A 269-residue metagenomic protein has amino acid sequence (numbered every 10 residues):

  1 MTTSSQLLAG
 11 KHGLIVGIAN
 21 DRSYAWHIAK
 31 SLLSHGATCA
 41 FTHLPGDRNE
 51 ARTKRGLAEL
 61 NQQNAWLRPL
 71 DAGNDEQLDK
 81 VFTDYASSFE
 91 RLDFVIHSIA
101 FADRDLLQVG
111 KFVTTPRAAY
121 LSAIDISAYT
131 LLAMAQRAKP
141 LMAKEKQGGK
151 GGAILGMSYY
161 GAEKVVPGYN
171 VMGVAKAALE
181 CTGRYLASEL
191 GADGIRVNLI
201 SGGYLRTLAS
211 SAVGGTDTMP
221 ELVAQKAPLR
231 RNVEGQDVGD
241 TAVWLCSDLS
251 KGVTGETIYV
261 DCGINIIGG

Functional and structural regions predicted by a protein language model:
M1-S122, A212: Short-chain dehydrogenase/reductase
I18-Y24, A100-K139, A143-A192, Y204-R206 (+1 more regions): Catalytic loop of short-chain dehydrogenase/reductase
K54-G56, V171, A192, L199-A227 (+1 more regions): A glycine/serine/threonine-rich, flexible loop-to-helix segment that serves as the NAD(P) cofactor-binding "lid"
F82, L131, A135, G183-R184 (+2 more regions): Short-chain dehydrogenase/reductase
G191, R196, V253-G255: Short, small/polar-rich loop/turn modules that mediate ligand/substrate recognition or access, typified
R196-R206, C246, Y259-D261: Conserved SDR Rossmann-fold cofactor-binding beta-strand/turn motif
A227-V238, L249: A conserved structural motif in NAD(P)-dependent oxidoreductases
A242-V243, T254-G269: Short C-terminal tail/terminal secondary-structure segment of NAD(P)H-dependent dehydrogenase/reductase domains
